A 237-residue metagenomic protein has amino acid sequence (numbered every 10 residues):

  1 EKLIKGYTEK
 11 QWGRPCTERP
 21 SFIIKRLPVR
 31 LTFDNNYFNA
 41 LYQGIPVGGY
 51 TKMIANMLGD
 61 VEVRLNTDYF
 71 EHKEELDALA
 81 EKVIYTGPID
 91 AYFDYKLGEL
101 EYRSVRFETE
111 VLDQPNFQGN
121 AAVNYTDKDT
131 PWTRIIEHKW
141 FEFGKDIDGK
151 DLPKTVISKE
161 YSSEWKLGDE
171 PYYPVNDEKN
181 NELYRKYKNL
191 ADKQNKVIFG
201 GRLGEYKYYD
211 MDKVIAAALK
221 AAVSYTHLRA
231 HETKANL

Functional and structural regions predicted by a protein language model:
E1-K82, T86, A91-F93: Active-site/ligand-binding neighborhood in enzyme catalytic cores
Y7, A217-A221, K234: Residues within well-formed alpha-helices
K52, N56, K186, A217-K220: Alpha-helical elements of Rossmann-like donor-binding domains used by nucleotide-donor carbohydrate transfer enzymes
Y69-L190: Mid-domain catalytic core of redox enzymes that form a hydrophobic substrate pocket/lid adjacent to a catalytic redox
K193-Y206: Short FAD-binding loop at a beta-strand-to-alpha-helix junction that anchors the flavin cofactor in diverse
E205-A222: A conserved FAD-binding loop/helix module that cradles the flavin
T226-A235: Conserved small/polar residues in nucleotide/adenosyl-binding loops
